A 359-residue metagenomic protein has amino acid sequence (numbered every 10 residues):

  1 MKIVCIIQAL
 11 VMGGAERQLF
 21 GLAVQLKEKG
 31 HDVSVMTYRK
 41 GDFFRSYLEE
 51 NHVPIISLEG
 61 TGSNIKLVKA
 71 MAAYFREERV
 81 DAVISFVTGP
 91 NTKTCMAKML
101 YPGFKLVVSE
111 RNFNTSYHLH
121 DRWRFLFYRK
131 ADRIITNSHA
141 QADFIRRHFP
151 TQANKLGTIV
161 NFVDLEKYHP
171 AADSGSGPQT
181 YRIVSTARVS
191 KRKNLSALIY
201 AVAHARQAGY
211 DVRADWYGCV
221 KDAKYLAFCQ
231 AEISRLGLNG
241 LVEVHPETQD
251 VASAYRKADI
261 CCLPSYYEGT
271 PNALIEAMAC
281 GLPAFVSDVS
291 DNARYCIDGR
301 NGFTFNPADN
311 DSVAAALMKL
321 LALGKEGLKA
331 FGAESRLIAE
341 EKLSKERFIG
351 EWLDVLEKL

Functional and structural regions predicted by a protein language model:
M1-L359: Membrane-interface segments of envelope glycosyltransferases acting on lipid-linked substrates or membrane lipids
